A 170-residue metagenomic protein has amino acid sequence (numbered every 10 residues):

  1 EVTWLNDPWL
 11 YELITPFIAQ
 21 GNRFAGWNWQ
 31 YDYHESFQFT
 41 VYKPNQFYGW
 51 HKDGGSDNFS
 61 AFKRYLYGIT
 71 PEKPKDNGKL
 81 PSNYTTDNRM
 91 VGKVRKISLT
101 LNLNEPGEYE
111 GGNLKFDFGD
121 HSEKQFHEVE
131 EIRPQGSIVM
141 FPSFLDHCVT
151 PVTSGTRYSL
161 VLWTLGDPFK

Functional and structural regions predicted by a protein language model:
E1-M140, F144-K170: Fe(II)/2-oxoglutarate oxygenase catalytic core
